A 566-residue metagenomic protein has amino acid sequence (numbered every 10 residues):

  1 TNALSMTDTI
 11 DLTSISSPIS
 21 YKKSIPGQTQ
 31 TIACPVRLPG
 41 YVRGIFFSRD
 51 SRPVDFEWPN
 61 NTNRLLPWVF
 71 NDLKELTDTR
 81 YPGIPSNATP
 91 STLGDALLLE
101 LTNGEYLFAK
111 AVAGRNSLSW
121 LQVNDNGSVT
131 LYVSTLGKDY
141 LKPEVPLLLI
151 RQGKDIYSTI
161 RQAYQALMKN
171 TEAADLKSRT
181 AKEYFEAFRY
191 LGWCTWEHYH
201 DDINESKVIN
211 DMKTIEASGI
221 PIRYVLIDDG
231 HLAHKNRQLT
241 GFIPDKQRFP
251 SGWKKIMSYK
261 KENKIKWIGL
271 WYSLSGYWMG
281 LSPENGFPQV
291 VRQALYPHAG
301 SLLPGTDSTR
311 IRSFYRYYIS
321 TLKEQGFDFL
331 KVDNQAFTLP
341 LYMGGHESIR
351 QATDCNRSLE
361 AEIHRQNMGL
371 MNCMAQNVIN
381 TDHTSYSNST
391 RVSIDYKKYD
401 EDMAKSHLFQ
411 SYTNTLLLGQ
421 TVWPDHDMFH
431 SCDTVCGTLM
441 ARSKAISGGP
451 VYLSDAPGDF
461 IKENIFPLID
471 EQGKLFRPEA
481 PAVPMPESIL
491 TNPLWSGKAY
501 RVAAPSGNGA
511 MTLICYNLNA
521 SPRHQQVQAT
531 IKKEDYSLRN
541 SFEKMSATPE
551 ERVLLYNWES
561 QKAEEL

Functional and structural regions predicted by a protein language model:
T1-K169: N-terminal accessory beta-strand-rich subdomains and adjacent acidic, glycine-rich linkers that precede catalytic cores
N170-A181, W253, S313-Y318: Alpha-helical scaffolding within the catalytic cores of extracellular/periplasmic polymer-degrading hydrolases
E186-I349: Aromatic-lined carbohydrate-binding/catalytic grooves of carbohydrate-active enzymes
L191, P467, P481-A482, E487-W495: Short helix/strand-capping turn motifs
Y199-I203, L232-N236, S275-L281, F337-L341 (+7 more regions): Flexible loop/turn segments at secondary-structure boundaries
W278-K323, R357-K462, V483-E487, T491: Glycan-recognition surfaces
K444-S447, Y452, T491-A547: Carbohydrate-binding surface patches
E550-L566: Solvent-exposed beta-strand/loop surfaces of large extracellular or lumenal domains
